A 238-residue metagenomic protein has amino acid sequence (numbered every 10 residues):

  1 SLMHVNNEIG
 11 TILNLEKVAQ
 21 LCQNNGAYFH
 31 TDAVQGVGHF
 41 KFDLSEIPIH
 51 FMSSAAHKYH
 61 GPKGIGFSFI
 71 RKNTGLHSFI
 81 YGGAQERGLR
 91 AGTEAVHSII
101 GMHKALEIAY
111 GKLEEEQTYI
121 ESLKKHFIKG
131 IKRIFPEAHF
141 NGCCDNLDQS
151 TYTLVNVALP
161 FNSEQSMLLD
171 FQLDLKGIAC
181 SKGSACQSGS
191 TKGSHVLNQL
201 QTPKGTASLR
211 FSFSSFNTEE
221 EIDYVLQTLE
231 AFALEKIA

Functional and structural regions predicted by a protein language model:
S1-A238: Pyridoxal 5′-phosphate
